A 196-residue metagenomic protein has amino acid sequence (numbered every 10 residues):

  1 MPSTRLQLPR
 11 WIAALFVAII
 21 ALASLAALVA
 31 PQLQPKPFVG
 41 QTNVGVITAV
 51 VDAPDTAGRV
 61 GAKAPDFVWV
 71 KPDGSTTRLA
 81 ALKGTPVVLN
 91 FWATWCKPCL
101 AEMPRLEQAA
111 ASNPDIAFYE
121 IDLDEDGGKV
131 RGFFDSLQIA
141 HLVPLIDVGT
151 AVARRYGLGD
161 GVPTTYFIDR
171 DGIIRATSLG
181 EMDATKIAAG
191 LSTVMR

Functional and structural regions predicted by a protein language model:
M1-K63, R196: N-terminal targeting signals for export/organelle localization
W11, D135-H141, I146-R196: Thiol/disulfide oxidoreductase modules built on the thioredoxin-like
T56-G61, D66-V87, Y156: A short beta-strand-turn-helix
K83, F91-Q108: Conserved redox-active cysteine motifs that mediate thiol-disulfide chemistry, especially di-cysteine Cys-X(1-2)-Cys
K83-T85, D115, I139-H141: Active-site acidic short loop of glycosyltransferases
V88-L89, F118, T165: Hydrophobic beta-strand anchors of alpha/beta hydrolase catalytic cores
L100-L137, V148-R155: Structural microenvironment flanking redox-active thiols in thiol-disulfide oxidoreductases
